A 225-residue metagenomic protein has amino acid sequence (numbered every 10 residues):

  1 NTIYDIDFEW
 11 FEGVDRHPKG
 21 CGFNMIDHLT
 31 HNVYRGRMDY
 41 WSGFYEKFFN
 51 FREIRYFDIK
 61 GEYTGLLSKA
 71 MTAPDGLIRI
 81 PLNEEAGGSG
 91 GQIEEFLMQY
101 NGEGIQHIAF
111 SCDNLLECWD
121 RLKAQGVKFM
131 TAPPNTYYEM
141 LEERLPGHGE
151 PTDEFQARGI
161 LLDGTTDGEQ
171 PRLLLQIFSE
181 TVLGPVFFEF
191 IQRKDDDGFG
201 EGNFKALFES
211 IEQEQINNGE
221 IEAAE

Functional and structural regions predicted by a protein language model:
N1-E53, E62-E225: Glyoxalase I/VOC metalloenzyme domain signal
Y56-D58: Active-site and NAD+-binding cores of ADP-ribose-processing enzymes
